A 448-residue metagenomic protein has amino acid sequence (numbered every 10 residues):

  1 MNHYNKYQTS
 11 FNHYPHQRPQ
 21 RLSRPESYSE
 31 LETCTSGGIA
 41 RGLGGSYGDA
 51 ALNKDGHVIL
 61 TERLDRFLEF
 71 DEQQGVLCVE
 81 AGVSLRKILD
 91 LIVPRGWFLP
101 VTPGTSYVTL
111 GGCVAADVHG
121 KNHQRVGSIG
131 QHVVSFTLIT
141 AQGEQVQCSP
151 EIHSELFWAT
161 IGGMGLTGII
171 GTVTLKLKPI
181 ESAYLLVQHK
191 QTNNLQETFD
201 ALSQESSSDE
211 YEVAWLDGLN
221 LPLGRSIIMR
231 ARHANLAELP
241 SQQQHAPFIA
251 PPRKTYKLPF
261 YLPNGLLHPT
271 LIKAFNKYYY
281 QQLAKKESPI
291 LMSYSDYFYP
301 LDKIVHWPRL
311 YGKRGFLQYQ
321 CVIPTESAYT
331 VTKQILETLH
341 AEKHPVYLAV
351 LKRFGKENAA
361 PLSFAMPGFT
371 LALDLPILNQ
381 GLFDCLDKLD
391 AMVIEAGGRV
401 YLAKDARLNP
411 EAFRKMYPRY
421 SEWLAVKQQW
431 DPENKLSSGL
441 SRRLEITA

Functional and structural regions predicted by a protein language model:
M1-A448: Noncatalytic alpha-helical scaffold of FAD-dependent oxidoreductases
